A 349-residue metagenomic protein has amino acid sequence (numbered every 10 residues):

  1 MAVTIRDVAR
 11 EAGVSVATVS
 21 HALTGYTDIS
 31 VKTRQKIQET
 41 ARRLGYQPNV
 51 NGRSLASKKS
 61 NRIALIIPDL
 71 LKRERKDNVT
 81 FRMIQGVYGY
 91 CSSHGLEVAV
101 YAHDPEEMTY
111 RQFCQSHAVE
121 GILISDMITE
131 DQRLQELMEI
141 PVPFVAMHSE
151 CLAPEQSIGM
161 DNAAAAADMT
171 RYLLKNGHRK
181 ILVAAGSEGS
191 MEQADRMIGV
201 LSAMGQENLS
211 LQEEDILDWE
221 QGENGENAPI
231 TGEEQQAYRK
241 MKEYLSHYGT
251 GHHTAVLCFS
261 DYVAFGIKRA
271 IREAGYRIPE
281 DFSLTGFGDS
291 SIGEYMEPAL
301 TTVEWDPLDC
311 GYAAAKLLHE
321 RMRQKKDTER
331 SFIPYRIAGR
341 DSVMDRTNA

Functional and structural regions predicted by a protein language model:
M1-N61, M344-A349: N-terminal helix-turn-helix DNA-binding module of bacterial transcription factors
K36, N78-S93, M191-L211, Q236 (+3 more regions): Short, solvent-exposed amphipathic alpha-helices that sit in or adjacent to ligand/effector-binding or catalytic
R62-R171, K175, S246, T250: Alpha-helical recognition/docking segments in bacterial nutrient-uptake and carbohydrate-utilization systems
C91-A102, L201-E234: Short beta-strand elements in bilobed, periplasmic/extracellular small-molecule ligand-binding domains
E120-S125, L182-A184, P229, E233 (+2 more regions): Periplasmic-binding protein-like
I158-A184, Q193-G205, E233-S246, A264 (+1 more regions): Hydrophobic alpha-helical segments within soluble ligand-binding/sensing domains
Y238-A349: Flexible loop/turn connectors
